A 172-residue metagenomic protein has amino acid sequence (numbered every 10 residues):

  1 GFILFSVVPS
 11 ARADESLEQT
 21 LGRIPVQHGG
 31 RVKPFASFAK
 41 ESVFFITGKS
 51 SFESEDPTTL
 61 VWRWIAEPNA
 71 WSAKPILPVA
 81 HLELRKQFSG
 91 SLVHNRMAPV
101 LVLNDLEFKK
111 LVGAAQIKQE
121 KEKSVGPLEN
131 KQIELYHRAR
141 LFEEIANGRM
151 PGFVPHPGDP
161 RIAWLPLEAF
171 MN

Functional and structural regions predicted by a protein language model:
G1-S6: Bacterial N-terminal signal peptides
V7-N172: Soluble extramembrane regions of membrane proteins in the secretory/endomembrane system
